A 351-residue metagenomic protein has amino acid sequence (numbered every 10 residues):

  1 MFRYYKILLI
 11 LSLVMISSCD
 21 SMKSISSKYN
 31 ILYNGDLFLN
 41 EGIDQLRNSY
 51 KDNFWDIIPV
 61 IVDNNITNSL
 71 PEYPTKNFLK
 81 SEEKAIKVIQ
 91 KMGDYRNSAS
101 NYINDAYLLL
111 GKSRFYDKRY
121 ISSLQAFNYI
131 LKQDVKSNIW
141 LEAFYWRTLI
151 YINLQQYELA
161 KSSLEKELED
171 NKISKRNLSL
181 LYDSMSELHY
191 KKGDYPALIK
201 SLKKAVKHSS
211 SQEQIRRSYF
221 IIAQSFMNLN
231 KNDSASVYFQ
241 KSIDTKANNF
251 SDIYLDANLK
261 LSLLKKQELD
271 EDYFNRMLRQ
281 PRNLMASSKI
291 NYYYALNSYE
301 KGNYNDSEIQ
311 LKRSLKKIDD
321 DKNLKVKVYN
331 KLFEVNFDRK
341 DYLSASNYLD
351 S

Functional and structural regions predicted by a protein language model:
M1-L8: Bacterial N-terminal signal peptides that target proteins for export
F2, C19-S351: Acidic, polar-rich low-complexity tracts and alpha-helical solenoid repeat scaffolds
L8-I16: Bacterial N-terminal signal peptides
